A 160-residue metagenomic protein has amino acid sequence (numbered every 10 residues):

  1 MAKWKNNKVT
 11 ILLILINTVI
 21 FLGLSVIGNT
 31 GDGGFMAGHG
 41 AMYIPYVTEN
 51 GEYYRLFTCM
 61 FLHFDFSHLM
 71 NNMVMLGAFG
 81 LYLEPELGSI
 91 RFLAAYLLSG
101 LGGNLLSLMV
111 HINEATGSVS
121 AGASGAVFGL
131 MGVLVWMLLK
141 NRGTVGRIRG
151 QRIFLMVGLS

Functional and structural regions predicted by a protein language model:
M1-S160: A detector for small-residue-rich transmembrane helices and their helix-helix packing motifs
